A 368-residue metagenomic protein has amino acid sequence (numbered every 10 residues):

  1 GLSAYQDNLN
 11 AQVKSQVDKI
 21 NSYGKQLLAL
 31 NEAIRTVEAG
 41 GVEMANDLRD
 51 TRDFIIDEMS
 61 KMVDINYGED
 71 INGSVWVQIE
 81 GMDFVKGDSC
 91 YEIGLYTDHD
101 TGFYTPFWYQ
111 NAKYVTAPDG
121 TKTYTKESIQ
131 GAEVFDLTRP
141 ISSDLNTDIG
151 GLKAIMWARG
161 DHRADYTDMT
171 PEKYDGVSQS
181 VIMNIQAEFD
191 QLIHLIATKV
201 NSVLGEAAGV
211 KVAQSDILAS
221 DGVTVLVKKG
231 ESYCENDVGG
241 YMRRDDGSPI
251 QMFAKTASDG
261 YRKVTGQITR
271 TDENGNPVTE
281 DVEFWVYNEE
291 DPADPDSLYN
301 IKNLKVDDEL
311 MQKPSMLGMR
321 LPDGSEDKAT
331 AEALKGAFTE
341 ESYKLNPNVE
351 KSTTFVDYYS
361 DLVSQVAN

Functional and structural regions predicted by a protein language model:
G1-N368: Structural signature of extracellular appendage/secretion-system components
